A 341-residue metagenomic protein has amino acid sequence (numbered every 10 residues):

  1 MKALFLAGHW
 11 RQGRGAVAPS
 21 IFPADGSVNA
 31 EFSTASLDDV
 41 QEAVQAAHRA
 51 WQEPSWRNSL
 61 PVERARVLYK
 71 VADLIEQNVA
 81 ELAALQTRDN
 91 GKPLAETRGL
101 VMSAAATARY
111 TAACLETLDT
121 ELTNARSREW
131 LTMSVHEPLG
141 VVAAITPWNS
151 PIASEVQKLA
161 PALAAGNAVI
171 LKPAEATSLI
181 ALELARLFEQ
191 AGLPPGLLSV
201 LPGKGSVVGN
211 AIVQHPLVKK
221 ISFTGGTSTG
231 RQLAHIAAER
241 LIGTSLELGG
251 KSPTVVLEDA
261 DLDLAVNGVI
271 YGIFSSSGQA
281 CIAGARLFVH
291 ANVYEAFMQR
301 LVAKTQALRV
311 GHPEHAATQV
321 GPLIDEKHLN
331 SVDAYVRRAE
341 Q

Functional and structural regions predicted by a protein language model:
M1-F32, R66, K70, T120-I145 (+1 more regions): Terminal low-complexity tails and localization/encapsulation signals of metabolic enzymes
G26, R64, Q86, A108 (+7 more regions): Residue-level signal for inorganic ion chemistry
N29-L118: Glycine-rich loop-to-alpha-helix module at the N-terminal edge of alpha/beta enzyme cores
V44, A65-A72, E76, A83 (+10 more regions): Hydrophobic face of alpha-helices
W51, S55, A72-V79, A83 (+14 more regions): Structural signal for hydrophobic packing residues in well-ordered secondary-structure cores of soluble enzyme domains
L85-P93, T123-R128, G249, H315-G321: Short linear capping/connector segments at secondary-structure termini
T120-L264: Rossmann-like NAD(P) dinucleotide-binding subdomain of oxidoreductase/dehydrogenase enzymes
S228-Q341: ALDH superfamily catalytic-core signature
